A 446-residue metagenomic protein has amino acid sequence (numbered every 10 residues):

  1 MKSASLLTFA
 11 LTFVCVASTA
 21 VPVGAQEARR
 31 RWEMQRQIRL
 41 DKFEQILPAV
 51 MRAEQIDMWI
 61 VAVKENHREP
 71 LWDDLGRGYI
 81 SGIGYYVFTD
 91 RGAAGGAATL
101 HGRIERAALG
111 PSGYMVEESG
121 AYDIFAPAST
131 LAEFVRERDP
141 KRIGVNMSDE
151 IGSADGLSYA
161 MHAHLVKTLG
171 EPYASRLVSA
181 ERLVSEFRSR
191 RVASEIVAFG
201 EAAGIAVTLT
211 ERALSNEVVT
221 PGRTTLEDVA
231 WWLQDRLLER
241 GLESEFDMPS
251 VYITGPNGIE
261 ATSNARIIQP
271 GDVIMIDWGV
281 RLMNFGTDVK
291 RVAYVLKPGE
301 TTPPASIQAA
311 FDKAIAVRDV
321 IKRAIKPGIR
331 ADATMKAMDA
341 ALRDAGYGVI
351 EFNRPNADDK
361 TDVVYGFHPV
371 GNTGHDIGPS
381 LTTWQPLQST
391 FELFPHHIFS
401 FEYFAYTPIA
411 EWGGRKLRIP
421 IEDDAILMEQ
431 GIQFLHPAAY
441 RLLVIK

Functional and structural regions predicted by a protein language model:
M1-S5: Positively charged n-region of N-terminal signal peptides that target proteins for export
T8-S18: Bacterial N-terminal signal peptides
A20-P22: The two-metal-ion catalytic cores of nucleic-acid processing enzymes
G24-K446: Active-site neighborhoods and metal-handling regions in enzymes and metal-associated proteins
